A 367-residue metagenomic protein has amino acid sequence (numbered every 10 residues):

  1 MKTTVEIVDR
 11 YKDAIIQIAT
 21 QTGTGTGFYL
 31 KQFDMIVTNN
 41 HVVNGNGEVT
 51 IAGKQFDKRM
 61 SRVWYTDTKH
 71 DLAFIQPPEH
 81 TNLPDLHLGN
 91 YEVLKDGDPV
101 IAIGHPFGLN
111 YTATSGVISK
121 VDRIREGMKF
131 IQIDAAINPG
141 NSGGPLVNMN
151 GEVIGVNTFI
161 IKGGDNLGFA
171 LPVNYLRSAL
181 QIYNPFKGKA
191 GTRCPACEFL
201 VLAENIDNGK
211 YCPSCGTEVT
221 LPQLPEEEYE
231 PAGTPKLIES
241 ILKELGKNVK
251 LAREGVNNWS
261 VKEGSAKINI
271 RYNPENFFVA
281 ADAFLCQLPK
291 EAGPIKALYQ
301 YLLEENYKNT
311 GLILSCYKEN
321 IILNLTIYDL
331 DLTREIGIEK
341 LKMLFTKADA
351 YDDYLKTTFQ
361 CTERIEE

Functional and structural regions predicted by a protein language model:
M1-V8, P106, V153-L221: C-terminal cap/linker of serine protease catalytic domains
K2-T4, I15-F33, N39, D57-M60: A conserved glycine-rich beta-strand in the N-terminal activation segment of trypsin-fold
E6-I7, A52, R62-W64, P77-P106: Active-site substrate-binding loop(s) of clan PA
E6-R10, W64-H70, V121-I131: Gly/Ser-enriched beta-turn/beta-hairpin loop segments
F28, A136-N157: Catalytic nucleophile loop of clan PA
Q223-K290: Long, charge-rich boundary regions
D282-N324: Short, internal acidic amphipathic alpha-helical interface segments that mediate docking to partner proteins
L355-E367: Short, highly charged C-terminal tails/helix-capping segments
